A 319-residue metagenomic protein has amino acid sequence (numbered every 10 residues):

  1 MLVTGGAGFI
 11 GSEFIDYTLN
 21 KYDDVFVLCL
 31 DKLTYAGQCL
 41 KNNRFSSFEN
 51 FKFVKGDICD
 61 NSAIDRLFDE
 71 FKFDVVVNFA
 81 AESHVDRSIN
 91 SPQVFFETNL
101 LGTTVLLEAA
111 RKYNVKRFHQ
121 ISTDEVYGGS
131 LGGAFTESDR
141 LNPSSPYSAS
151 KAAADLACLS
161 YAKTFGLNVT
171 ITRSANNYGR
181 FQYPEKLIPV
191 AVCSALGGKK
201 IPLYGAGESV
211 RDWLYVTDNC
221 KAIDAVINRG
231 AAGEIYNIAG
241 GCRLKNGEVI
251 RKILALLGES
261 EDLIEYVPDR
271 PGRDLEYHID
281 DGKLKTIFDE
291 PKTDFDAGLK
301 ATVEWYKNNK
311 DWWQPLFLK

Functional and structural regions predicted by a protein language model:
M1-N177, N308-N309: N-terminal Rossmann-like NAD(P)+-binding domain of SDR-like oxidoreductases, especially those catalyzing
Y17, V27, L33, P189 (+1 more regions): C-terminal substrate-binding subdomain of Rossmann-fold SDR/epimerase-dehydratase oxidoreductases
C39-N43, S130-G133, Q182-E185, V249-I250 (+1 more regions): Short aromatic-enriched loop/helix-cap "lid" or pocket-rim segments at secondary-structure transitions that line
P92, T172, P184-E185, G230: Active-site loop immediately N-terminal to the catalytic Tyr-X3-Lys motif of short-chain dehydrogenase/reductase
P143-S150, R180, P184-I188, D212-V216: The catalytic Tyr-centered alpha-helix of NAD(P)H-dependent dehydrogenases
A153, A157, Y161, A191 (+2 more regions): Hydrophobic alpha-helix immediately C-terminal to the catalytic Tyr-X-X-X-Lys motif of short-chain
